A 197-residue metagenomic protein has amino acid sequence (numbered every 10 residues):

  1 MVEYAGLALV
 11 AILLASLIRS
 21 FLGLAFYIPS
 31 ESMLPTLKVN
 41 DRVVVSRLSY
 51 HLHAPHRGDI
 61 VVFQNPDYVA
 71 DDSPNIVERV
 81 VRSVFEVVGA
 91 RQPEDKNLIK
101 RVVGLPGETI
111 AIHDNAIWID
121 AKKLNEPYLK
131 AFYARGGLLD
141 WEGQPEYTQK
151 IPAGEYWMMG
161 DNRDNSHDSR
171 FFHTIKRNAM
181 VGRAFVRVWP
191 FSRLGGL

Functional and structural regions predicted by a protein language model:
M1-A5, F21-L22, F26-Y27, P35-L197: Soluble "head" domains of membrane/secretory-pathway proteins
